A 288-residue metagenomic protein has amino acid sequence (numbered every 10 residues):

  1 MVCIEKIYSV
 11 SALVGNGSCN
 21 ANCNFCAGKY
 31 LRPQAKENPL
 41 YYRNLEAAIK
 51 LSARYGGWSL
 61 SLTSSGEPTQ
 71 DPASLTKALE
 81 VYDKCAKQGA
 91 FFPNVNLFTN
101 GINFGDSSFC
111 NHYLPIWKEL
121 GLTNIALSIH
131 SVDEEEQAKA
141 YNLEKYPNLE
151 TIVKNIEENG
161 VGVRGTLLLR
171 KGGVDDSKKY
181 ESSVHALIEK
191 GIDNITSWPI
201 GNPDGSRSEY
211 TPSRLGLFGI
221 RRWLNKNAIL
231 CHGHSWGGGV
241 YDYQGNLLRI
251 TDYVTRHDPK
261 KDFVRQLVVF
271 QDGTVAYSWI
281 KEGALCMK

Functional and structural regions predicted by a protein language model:
M1-I4, K260-K288: Radical SAM enzyme core and accessory elements
M1-R43, Y55-G56: Canonical Radical SAM [4Fe-4S] cluster-binding loop centered on the CxxxCxxC motif and its immediate flanking residues
C23, L127, G273: Conserved, mostly hydrophobic/aromatic
L31, S65, H130, I200: Flexible loop residues that form catalytic and substrate-binding hotspots at small-molecule/glycan-binding clefts
A35-N38, E135-A140, E144-E150, K154-P259: Radical SAM enzyme [4Fe-4S]-AdoMet core and its adjacent flexible, acidic and glycine-rich loops/tails across
E46-K50, R54-L62, P72-S177, D193: Radical SAM/AdoMet-radical enzyme domain recognition
S65, N100, D272-G273: Residue-level recognition of short loop/turn positions
